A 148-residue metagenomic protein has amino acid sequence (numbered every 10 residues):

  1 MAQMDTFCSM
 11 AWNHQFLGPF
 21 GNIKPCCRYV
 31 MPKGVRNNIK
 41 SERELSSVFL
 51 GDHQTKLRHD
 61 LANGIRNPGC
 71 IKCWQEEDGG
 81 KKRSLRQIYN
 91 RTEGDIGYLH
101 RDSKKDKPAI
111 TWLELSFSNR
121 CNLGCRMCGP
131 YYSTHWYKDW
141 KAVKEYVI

Functional and structural regions predicted by a protein language model:
M1-G94, A109-W112: Accessory C-terminal segments flanking Radical SAM cores
G34-R36, E77-I148: Conserved alpha-helical substructure of the radical SAM core
